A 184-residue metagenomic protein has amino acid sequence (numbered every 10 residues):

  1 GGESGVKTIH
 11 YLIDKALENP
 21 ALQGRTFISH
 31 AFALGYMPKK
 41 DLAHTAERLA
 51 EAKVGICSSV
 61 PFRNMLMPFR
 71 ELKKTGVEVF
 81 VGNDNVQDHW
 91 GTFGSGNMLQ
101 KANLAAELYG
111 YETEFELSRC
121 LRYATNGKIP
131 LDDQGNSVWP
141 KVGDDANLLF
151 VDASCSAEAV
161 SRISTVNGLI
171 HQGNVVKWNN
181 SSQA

Functional and structural regions predicted by a protein language model:
G1-M67, Q87: Active-site core of metal-dependent hydrolases
G5-K7, M37, G91, S154 (+1 more regions): Active-site-proximal flexible loops/turns
G5-V6, M65, G91-S95, A159: Alpha-helix N-cap/helix-start motif
I9-L12, D41-H44, E71-L72, G94-N97 (+1 more regions): Short, glycine/charged-enriched secondary-structure capping and boundary segments
K15-T26, R70-A153: His/Asp/Glu-enriched, well-ordered alpha-helical/loop segment that forms or immediately abuts the divalent-metal
H30-A31, S59-V60, N83, A153-S154 (+1 more regions): Fold-independent oxyanion-binding glycine-rich loops and adjacent beta-strand/coil segments at enzyme active sites
W139-A184: C-terminal cap of metal-dependent C-N hydrolases
